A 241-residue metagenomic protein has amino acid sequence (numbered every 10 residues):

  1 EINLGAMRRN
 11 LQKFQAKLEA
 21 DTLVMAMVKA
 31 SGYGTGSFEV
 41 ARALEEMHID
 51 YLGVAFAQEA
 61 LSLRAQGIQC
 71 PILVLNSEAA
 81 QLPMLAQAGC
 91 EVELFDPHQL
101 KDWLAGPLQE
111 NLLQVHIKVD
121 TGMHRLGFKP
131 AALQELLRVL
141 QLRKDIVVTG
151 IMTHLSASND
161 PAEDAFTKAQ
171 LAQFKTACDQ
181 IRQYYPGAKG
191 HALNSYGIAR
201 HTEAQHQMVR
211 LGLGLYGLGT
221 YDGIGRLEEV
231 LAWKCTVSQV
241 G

Functional and structural regions predicted by a protein language model:
E1, G34, H124-K129, V147 (+5 more regions): Generic, ordered loop/turn and secondary-structure boundary motif
E1-K17: Positively charged, low-complexity intrinsically disordered leader regions
L4, L61-G67, Y221-V230: C-terminal helical cap(s) of enzyme catalytic domains, especially alpha/beta-barrels
A6-R9, T22-K189, Q205: Active-site-proximal beta-alpha core segment in soluble small-molecule metabolic enzymes
D164-G241: Anionic-ligand-binding alpha/beta catalytic cores of soluble enzymes and soluble regulatory domains that recognize
